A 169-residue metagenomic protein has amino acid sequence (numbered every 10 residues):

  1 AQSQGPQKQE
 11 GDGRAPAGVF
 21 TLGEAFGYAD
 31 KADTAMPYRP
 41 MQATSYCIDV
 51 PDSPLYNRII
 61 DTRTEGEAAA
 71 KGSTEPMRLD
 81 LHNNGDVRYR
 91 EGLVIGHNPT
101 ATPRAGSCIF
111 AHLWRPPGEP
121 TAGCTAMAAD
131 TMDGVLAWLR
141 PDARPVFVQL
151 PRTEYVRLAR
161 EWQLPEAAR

Functional and structural regions predicted by a protein language model:
A1-T121, M132-R169: Cell wall/extracellular polymer interaction/catalysis modules
C124: Short cysteine clusters
A128: Conserved "landmark" site that anchors the functional core of diverse proteins
